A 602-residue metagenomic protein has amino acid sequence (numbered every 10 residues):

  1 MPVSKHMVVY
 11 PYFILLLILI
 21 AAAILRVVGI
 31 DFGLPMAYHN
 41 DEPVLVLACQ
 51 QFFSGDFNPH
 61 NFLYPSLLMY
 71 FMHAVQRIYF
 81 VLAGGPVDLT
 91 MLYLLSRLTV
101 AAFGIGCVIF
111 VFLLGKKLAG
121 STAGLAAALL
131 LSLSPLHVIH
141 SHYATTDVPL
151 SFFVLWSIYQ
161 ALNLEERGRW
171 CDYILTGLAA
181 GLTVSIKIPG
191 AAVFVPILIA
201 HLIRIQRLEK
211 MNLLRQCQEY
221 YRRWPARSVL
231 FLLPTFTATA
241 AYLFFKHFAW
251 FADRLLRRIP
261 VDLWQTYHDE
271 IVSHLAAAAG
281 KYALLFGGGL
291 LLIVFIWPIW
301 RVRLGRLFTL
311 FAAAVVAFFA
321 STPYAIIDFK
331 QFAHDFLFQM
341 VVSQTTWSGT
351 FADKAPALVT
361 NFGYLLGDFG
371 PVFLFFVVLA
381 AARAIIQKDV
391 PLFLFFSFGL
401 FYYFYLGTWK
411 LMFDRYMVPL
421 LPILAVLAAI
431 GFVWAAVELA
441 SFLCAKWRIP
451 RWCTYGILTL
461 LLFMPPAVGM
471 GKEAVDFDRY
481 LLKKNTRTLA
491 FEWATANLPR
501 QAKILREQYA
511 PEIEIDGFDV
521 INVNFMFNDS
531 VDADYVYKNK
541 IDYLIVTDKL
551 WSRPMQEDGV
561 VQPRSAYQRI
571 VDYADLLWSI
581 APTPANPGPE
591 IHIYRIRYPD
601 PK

Functional and structural regions predicted by a protein language model:
V3-M7, K116-L118, T122, S157-Y173 (+3 more regions): Membrane-interface transmembrane helices that cradle and orient dolichyl/undecaprenyl
Y12, I18, G84-V87, G106 (+6 more regions): Transmembrane-helix signature of polytopic, membrane-embedded enzymes that assemble or transfer cell-envelope glycans
I20-A23, T90, L94, L98-L118 (+2 more regions): Transmembrane-helix motifs of polytopic, lipid-linked glycan transferases
L25, L45, Y64, Y70-F71 (+8 more regions): Transmembrane-lumen/periplasm boundary regions of multi-pass, lipid-linked membrane glycan transferases
F110-L113, P149-E166, D172-A180, I197 (+1 more regions): Specific aromatic-rich, kink-prone transmembrane helix
H140-S141, D147-L150, T183-I188, A192-V195 (+6 more regions): Hydrophobic/aromatic-rich transmembrane helices and adjacent perimembrane loops
G431, G456-K484, R506, E512-I513 (+1 more regions): Transmembrane alpha-helical segments
V531-D534, K538-K602: Aromatic/acidic, Gly/Pro-rich catalytic loop(s) in extracytoplasmic/lumenal soluble domains of multi-pass membrane
